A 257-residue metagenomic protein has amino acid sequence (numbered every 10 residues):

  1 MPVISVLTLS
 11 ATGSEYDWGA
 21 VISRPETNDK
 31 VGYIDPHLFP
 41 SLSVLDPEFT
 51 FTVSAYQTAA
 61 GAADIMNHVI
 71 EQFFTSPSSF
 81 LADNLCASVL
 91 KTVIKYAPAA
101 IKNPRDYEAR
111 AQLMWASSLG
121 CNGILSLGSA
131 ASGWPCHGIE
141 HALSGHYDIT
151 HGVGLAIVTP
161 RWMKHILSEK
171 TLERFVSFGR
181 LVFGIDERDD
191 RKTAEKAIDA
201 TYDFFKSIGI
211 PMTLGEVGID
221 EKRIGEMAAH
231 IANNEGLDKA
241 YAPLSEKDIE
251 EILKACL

Functional and structural regions predicted by a protein language model:
M1-S79, E173, S177: A glycine/threonine-rich phosphate-anchoring loop and its flanking beta-alpha core in nucleotide/phosphate-binding
S5, V44, A62, P135 (+2 more regions): Alpha-helical architecture
M66-I70, R110-C121, T159, T201 (+3 more regions): Short alpha-helical scaffolding segments that buttress acidic/His motifs in well-ordered protein cores
Q72-D199: Active-site segments that bind and position negatively charged phosphate/pyrophosphate groups
I185-L257: C-terminal charged capping/lid subdomain of soluble metabolic enzymes
